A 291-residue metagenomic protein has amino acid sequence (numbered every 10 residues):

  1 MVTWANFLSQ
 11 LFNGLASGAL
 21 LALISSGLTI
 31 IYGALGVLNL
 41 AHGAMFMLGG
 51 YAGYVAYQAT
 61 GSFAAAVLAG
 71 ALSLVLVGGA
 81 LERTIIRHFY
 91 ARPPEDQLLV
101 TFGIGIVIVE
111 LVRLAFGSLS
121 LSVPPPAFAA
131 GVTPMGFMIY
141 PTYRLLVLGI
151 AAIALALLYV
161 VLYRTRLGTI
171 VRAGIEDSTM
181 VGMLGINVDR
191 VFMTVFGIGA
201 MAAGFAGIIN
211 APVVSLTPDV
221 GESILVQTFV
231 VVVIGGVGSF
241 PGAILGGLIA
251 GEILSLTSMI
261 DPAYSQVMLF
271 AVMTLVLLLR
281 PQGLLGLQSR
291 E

Functional and structural regions predicted by a protein language model:
M1-L23, A52, F63-A66, R92-L98 (+5 more regions): Membrane-interfacial amphipathic/re-entrant helices at transmembrane-helix boundaries
V2-L20, Y140, V161-R166, F192-V232 (+1 more regions): Inter-helical junctions in multi-pass inner-membrane proteins, predominant in energy-converting antiporter-like
N6, I24, T84, A115 (+3 more regions): Cytosolic-side transmembrane-helix boundaries in multi-pass membrane proteins
F12, A34-A80, T84, F89 (+1 more regions): Membrane-embedded helix boundary and interhelical linker motif in transport proteins
S17-G18, M135-L216, F240-G246: Helix-loop-helix "hairpin" substructures at the membrane interface of multi-pass membrane proteins
A19, S26-G50, A91-Q97, L167-I170 (+6 more regions): Short, non-helical or kinked segments that cap or interrupt transmembrane helices
G61-G105, L111, L245-A250, R280-P281: Alpha-helical transmembrane segments within multi-pass membrane transporters and channels
H88-R164, V191, L256, I260-D261 (+3 more regions): Transmembrane helix-bundle core of multi-pass membrane transporters and related energy-transducing complexes
